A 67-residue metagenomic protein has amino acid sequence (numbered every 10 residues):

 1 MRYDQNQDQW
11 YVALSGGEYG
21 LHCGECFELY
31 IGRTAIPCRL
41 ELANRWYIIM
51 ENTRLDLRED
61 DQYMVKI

Functional and structural regions predicted by a protein language model:
M1, F27-L29, V65: Generic structural hydrophobic/aromatic packing signal, biased to beta-strands
M1-D4, G32-T34, R39: Short beta-strand/loop turn elements enriched in aromatics
M1-E18: Mixed-charge, Lys/Arg-rich low-complexity intrinsically disordered regions
N6, L21-E25, E41-N44: A short, compositionally biased
D8-A13, F27, R45-I48: Short polybasic amphipathic segments
S15, Y30-T34, E51: Short strand-coil-strand connectors
G17-I31: Short coil-to-beta transition motif at edge beta-strands of beta-rich domains
A35-I67: Short, compact, well-ordered microdomains
